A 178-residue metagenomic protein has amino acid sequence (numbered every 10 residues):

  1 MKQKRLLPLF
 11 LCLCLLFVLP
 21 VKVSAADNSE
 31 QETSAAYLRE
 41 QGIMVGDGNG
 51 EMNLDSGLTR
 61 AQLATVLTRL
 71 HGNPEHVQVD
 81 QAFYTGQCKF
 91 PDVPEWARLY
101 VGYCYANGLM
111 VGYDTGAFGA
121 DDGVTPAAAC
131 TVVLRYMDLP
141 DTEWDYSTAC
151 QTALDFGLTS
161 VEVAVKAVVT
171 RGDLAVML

Functional and structural regions predicted by a protein language model:
K2-S34, E40-L99, A106-V169: Feature responds to low-complexity, polar/acidic, surface-exposed segments characteristic of secreted/exported proteins
A167-G172, M177: Structured, solvent-exposed acidic/aromatic patches
